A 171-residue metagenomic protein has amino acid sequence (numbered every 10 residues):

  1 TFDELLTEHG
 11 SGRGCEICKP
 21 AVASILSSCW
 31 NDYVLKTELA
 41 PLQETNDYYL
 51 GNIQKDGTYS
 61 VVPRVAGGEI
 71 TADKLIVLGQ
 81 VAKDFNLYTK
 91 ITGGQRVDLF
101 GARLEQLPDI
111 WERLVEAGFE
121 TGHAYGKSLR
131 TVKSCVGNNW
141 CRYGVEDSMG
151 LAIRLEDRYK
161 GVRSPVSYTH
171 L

Functional and structural regions predicted by a protein language model:
T1-G12, E16: Compact, charge-rich alpha-helical regulatory domains located at protein termini
R13-Y33: Terminal amphipathic helices with adjacent charged low-complexity linkers/tails
L35-L50, Y125: Long, charged amphipathic helices and adjacent flexible linkers at domain junctions
N46-G68: Short glycine-/aliphatic-rich beta-strand segments at the starts of folded cytosolic domains
G68-F85: Short amphipathic alpha-helix segments
A82-L87, L114-G122: A common structural junction motif
A102-L107: Helix N-cap motif at beta-to-alpha junctions
T169-H170: Conserved small/polar residues in nucleotide/adenosyl-binding loops
